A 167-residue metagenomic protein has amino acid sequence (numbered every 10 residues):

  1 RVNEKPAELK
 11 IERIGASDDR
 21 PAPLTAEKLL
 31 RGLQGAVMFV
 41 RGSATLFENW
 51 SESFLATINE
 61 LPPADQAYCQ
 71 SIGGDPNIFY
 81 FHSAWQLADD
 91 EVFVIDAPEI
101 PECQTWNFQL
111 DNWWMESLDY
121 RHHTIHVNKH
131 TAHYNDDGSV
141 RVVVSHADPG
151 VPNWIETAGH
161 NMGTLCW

Functional and structural regions predicted by a protein language model:
R1-W167: A compositional/structural signature for long, glycine/proline-rich flexible linkers and loops on extracytoplasmic
